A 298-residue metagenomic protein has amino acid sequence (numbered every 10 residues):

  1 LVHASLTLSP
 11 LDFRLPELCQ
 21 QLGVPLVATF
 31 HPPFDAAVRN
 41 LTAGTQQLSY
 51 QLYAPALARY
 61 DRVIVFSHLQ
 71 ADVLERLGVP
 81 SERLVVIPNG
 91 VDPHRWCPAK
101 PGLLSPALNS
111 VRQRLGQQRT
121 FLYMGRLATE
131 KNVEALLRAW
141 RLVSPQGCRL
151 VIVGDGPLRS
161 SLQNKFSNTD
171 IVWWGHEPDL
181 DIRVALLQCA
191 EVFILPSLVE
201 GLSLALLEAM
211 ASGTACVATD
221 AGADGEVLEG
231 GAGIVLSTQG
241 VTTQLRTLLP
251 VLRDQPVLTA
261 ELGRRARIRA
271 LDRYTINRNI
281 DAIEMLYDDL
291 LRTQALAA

Functional and structural regions predicted by a protein language model:
T7, L198: Aromatic "clamp/platform" in nucleotide-sugar-dependent glycosyltransferases that forms part of the donor/acceptor
P25-V27, D35-R59: Nucleotide-sugar donor phosphate/pyrophosphate-binding loop at the beta->alpha transition of glycosyltransferases
L69, G90: Carbohydrate-associated surface elements
R112-R141: Conserved donor-binding/catalytic core segment of Leloir-type glycosyltransferases
S160-P178: Nucleotide-activated donor-binding/catalytic signature segment of Leloir-type glycosyltransferases, i.e., the conserved
A185-A190: Short alpha-helical donor nucleotide-sugar binding micro-motif in glycosyltransferases
A215-A218: Short hydrophobic beta-strand element within catalytic cores of glycosyltransferases and related nucleotide-activated
G225-P250, V257-E261: Change "using UDP/GDP/dTDP sugars" to "using nucleotide sugars
